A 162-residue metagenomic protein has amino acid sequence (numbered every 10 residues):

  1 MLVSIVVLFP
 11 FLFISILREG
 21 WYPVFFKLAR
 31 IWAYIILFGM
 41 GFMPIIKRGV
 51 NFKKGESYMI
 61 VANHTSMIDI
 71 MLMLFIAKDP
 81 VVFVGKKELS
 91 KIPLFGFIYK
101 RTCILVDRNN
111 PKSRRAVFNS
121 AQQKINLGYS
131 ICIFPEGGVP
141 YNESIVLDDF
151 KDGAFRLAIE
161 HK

Functional and structural regions predicted by a protein language model:
M1-I46, F97-R101: A transmembrane-helix-recognition feature enriched in membrane-embedded lipid enzymes and envelope glyco-/phospholipid
G39, M43-K162: Soluble catalytic domains of membrane acyltransferases
